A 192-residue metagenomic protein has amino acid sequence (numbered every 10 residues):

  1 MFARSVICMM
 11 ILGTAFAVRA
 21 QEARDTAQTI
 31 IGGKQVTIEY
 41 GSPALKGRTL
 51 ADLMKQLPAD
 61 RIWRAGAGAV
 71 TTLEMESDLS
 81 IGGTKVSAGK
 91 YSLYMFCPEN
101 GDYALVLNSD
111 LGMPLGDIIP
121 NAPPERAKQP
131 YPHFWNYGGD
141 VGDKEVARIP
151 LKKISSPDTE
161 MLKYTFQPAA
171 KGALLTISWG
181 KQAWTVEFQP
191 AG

Functional and structural regions predicted by a protein language model:
M1-A3: N-terminal secretory signal peptides that target proteins for export/translocation
S5-T14: Sec-dependent N-terminal signal peptides
T14-A20: Sec/Tat signal peptide C-region and signal peptidase I cleavage site
Q21-R61, D110-G192: Primarily secretory-pathway and cell-envelope proteins
A65-N121: Mid-length scaffold segments of soluble, non-membrane domains
